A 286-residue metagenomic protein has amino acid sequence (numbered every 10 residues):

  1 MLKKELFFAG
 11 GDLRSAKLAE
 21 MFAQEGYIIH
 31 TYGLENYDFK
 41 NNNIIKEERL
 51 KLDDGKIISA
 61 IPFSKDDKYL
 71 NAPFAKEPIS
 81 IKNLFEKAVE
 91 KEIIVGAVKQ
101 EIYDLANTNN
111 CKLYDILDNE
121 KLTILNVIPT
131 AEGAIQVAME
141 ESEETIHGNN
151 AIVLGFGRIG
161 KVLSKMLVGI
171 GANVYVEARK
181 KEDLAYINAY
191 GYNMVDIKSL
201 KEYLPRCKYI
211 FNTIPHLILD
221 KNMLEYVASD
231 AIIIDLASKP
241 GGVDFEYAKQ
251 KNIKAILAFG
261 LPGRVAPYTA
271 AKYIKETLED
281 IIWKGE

Functional and structural regions predicted by a protein language model:
L6-K17, F22, H147-L167: Glycine-rich adenosine-cofactor-binding loop
D12, G33-E35, K99, R179-K180 (+1 more regions): Residues in the short beta-alpha loop(s) of Rossmann-like NAD(P)-binding domains
E25-K40, I170-Y190: NAD(P)-binding Rossmann-fold cofactor-contacting core
N43-L50, Y114, M194-S199: Short acidic-hydrophobic, aromatic-tinged amphipathic segments that line or gate anion-handling sites
D53-D54, C207: An anion/phosphate-binding loop that grips the pyrophosphate of nucleotide cofactors and donors
I58-G148, T277, K284: Glycine/serine-rich phosphate-binding loop and adjoining beta1-alpha1 elements at the start of nucleotide-handling
P62-D66, P78-E92, I187-P262: Rossmann-like adenosine-cofactor binding region
A97-Y114, L236-I281: Rossmann-fold NAD(P)-binding glycine/threonine-rich loop
